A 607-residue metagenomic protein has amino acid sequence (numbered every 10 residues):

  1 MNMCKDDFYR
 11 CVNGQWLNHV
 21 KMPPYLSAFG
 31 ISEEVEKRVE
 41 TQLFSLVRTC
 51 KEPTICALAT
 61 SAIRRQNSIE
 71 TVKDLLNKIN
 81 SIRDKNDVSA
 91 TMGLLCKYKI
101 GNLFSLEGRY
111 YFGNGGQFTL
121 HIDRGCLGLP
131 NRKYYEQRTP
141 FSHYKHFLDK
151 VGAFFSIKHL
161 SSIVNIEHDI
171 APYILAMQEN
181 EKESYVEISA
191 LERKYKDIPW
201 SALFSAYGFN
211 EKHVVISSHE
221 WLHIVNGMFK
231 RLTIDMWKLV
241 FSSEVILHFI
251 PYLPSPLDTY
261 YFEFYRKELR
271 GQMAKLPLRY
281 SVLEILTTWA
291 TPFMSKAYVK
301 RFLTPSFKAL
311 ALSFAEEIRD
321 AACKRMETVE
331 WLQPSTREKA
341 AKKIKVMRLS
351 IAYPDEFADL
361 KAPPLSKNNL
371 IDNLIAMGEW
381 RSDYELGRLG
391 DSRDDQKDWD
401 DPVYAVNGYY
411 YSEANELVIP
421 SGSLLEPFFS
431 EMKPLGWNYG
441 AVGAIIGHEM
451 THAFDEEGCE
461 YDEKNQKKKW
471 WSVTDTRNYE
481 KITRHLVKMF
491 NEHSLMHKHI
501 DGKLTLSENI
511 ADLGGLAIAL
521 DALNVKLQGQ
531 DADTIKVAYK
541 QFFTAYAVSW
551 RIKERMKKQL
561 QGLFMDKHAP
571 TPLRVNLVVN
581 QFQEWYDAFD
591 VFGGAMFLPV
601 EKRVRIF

Functional and structural regions predicted by a protein language model:
M1-N18, Y134-G152, L332-P334, L506 (+1 more regions): Hydrophobic/aromatic-rich, well-ordered segments within soluble, folded domains that form packed cores
N2-D6, C11-I69: Active-site-surrounding "flap" and adjacent substrate/cofactor-binding loops of secreted or lumenal enzymes, prototyped
N2-K5, G113-G116, D235-M236, V403-A405 (+1 more regions): Short, well-ordered loop/turn elements at secondary-structure boundaries
C11, D123-G125, P420-G422: Active-site-proximal beta-strand/loop segments in catalytic clefts of secreted hydrolases
W16-V20, L129-P130, P427: Short, solvent-exposed loop/turn elements at domain surfaces
Y25, E179-N180, E460: Short secondary-structure boundary/capping segments
E36, I163, D169, Y173 (+6 more regions): Intrinsically disordered, low-complexity linker/terminal regions across diverse proteins
Q42-E317, P354: Noncatalytic, helix-rich "gating/capping" subdomain that lines the substrate-entry/channel surface of large enzyme
